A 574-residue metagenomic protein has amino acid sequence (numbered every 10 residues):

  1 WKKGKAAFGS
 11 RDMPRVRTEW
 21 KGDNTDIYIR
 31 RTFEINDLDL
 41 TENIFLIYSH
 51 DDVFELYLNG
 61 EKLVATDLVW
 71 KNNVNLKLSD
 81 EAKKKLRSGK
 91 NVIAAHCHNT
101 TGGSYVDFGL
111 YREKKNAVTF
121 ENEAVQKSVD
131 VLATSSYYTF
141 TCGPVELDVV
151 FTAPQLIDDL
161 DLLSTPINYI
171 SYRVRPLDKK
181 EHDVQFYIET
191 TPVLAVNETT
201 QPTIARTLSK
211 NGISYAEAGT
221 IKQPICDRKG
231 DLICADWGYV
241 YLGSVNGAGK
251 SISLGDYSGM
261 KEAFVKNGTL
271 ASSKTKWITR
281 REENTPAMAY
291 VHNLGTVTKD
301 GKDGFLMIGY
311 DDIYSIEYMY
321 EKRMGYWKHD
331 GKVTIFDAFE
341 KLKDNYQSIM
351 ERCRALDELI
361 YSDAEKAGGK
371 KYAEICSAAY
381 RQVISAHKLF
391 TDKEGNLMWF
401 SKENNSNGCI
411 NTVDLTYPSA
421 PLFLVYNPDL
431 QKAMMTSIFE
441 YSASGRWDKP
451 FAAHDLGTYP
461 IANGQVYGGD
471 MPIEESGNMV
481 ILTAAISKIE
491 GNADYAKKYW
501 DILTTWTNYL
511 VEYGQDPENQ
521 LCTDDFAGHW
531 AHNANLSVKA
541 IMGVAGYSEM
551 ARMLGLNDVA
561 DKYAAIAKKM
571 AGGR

Functional and structural regions predicted by a protein language model:
W1, T25, F33-G60, I93-A95: Aromatic-lined ligand-binding clefts that engage carbohydrates, nucleic acids, or primary amines
K2, K71, L78-A117: An acidic-aromatic loop/edge-strand motif
D23-N36, L76-L78, Y137-Y138, M288-Y290: Short beta-strands within extracellular/lumenal beta-sheet-rich domains
R30-E42, E81-K85, H292-T296: Extracellular and analogous surface-interaction loops
K115-N122, Q155-S164, R173-N411, S444: Acidic/polar, glycine-enriched structural segments that form the non-catalytic walls/loops of the carbohydrate-binding
K180-V184, D363-A367, I486-K497, L521 (+1 more regions): Inter-helical turn/loop segments and adjacent helix faces that build the functional surface of alpha-helical bundle
H329, V333-M350, G408-P517, N533-A551: Aromatic-rich carbohydrate-recognition surfaces in CAZymes
T391-G395, F400, Y417, D448-F451 (+1 more regions): Catalytic cores of carbohydrate-active enzymes
